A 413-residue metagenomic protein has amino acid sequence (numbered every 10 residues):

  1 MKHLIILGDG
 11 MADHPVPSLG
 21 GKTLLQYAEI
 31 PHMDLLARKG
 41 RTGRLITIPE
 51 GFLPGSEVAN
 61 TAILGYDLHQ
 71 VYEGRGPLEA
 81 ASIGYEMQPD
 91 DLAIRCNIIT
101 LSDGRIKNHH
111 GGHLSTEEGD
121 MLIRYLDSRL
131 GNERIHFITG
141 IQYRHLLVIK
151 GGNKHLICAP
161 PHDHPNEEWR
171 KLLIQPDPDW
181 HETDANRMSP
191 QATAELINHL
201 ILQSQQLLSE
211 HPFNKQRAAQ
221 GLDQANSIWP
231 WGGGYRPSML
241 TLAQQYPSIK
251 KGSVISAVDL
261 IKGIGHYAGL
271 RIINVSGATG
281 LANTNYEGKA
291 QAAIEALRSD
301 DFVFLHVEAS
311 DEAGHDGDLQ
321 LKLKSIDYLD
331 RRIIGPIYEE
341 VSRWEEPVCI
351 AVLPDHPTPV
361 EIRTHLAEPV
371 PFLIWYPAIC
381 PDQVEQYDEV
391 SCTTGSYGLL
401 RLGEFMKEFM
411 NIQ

Functional and structural regions predicted by a protein language model:
M1-Q413: Feature captures the catalytic ectodomains and active-site-proximal regions of enzymes that hydrolyze or transfer
